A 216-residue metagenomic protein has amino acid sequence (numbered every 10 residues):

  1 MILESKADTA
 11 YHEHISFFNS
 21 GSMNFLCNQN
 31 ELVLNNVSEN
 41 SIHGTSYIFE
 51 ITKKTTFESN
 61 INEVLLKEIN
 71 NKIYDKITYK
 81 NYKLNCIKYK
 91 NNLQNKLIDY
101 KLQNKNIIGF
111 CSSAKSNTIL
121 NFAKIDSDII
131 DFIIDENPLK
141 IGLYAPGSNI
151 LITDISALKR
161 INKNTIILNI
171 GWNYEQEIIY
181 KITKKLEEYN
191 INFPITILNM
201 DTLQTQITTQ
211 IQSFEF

Functional and structural regions predicted by a protein language model:
M1-S16, S20-M23, C27: Short, glycine-/aromatic-enriched active-site segment of Class I SAM-dependent methyltransferases
A7-T9, E50-T52, K124-I125: Short low-complexity, flexible loop/linker segments enriched in glycine and/or proline with clustered acidic
S16, N40, C86: Aromatic-acidic/polar surface patches that form glycan- and anion
N24-F25, I51, S213-F216: Extracellular glycan-modifying ectodomains
Q29-V33, Y100: A structural motif corresponding to the C-terminal end of an alpha-helix and its immediate exit/capping segment
L32-H43: Conserved S-adenosyl-L-methionine
G44-F49: Short hydrophobic/aromatic beta-strand or adjacent loop that forms the aromatic wall/cage of a ligand/substrate-binding
T55-F216: Hydrophobic, well-ordered beta-alpha structural blocks that scaffold small-molecule cofactor pockets
